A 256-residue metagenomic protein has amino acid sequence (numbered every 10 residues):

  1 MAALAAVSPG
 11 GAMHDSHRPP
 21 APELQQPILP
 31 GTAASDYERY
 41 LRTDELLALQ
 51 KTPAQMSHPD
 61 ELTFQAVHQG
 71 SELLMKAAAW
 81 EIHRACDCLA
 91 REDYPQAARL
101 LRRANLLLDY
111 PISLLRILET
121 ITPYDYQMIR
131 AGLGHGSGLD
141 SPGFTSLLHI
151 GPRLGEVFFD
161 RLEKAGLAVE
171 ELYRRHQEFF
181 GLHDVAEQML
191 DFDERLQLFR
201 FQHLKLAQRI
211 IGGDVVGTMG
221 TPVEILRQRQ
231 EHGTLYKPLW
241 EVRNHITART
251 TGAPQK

Functional and structural regions predicted by a protein language model:
A3-K256: Surface-exposed peri-terminal alpha-helical interaction modules
